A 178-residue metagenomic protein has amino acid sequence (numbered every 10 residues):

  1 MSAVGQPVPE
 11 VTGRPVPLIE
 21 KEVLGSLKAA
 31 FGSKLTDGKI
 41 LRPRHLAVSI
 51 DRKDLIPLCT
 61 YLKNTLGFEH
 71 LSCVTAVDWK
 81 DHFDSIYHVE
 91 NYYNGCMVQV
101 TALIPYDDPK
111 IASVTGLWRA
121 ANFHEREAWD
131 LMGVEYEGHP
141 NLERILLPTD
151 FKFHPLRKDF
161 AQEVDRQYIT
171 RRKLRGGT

Functional and structural regions predicted by a protein language model:
M1-T178: Terminal low-complexity/charged segments
